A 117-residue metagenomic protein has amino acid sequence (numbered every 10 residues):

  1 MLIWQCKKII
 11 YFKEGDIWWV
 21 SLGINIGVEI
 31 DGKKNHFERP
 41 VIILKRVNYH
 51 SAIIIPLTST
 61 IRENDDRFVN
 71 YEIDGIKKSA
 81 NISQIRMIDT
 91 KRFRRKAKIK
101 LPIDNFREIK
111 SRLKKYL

Functional and structural regions predicted by a protein language model:
M1, I10, Y71-L117: C-terminal terminal-subdomain/extension
G23-V28: Short, charged beta-turn/beta-strand-edge "cap" motif at the junction between a beta-strand and an adjacent loop
I30-R39, I43-D74: Compact nucleic-acid interaction/catalytic patches
